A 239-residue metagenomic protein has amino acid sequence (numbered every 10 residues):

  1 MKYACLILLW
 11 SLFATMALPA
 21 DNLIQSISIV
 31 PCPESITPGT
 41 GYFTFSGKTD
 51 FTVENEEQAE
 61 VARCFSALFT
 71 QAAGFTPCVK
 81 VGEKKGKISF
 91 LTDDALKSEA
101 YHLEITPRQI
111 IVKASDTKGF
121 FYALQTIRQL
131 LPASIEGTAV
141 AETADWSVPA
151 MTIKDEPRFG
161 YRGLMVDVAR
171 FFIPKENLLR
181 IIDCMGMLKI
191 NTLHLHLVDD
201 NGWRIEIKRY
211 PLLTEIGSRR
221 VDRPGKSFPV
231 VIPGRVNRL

Functional and structural regions predicted by a protein language model:
C5-T15: Bacterial N-terminal signal peptides
S11, L18, A73, P211 (+1 more regions): Amphipathic alpha-helical interaction segments
A20-F159: Contiguous, structured surface segment used for ligand recognition
L96-L239: Feature activates predominantly on carbohydrate-active enzymes
